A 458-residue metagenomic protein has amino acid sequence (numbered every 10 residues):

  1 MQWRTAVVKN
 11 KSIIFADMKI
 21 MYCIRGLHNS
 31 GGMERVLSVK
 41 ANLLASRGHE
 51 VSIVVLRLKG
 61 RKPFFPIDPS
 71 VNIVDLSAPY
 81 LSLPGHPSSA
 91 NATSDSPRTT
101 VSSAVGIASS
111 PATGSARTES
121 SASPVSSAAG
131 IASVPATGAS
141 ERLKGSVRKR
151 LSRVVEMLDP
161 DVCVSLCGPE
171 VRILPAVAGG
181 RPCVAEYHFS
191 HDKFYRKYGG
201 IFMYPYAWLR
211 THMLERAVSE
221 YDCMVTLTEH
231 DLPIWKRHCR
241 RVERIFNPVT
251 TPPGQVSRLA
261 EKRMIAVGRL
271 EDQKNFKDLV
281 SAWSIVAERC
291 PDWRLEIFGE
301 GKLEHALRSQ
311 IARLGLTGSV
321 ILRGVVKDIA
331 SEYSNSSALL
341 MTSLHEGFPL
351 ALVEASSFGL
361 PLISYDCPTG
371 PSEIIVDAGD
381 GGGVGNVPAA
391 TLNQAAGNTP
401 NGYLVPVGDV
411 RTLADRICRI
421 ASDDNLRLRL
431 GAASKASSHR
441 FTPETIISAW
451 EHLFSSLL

Functional and structural regions predicted by a protein language model:
C23-S30, L43-G106, P111-G138, I234: N-terminal strand-loop element at the rim of the active site of nucleotide-sugar-dependent glycosyltransferases
S152-R153, Y204-C223: Membrane-proximal helix-turn-helix segments that form the acceptor-binding/catalytic region of lipid-linked
S165-E170, Y187: Short His-centered aromatic/hydrophobic patch
H230, P248: Carbohydrate-associated surface elements
V256-K274, V280-W283: Conserved donor-binding/catalytic core segment of Leloir-type glycosyltransferases
V325, L344: Aromatic "clamp/platform" in nucleotide-sugar-dependent glycosyltransferases that forms part of the donor/acceptor
V376-V410, R419-D424: Conserved acidic donor-binding segment of nucleotide-sugar-dependent glycosyltransferases
N401, T412, R419, L426-R440 (+1 more regions): A short, well-ordered alpha-helix in the C-terminal region of glycosyltransferases
